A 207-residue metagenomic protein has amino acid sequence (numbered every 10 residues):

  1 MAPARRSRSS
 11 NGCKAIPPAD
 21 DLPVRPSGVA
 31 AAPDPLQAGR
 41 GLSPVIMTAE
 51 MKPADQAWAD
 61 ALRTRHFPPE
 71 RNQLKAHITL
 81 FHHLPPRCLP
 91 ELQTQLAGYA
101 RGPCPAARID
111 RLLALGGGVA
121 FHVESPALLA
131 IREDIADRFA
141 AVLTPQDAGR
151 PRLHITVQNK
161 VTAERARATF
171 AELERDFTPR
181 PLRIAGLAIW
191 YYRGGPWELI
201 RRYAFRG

Functional and structural regions predicted by a protein language model:
A2-A106, S125-R183, P196-G207: Basic, often amphipathic N-terminal segments
I109: Portal/gating segments that form or line small-molecule/metal binding sites
G117-H122: Charge-rich, low-complexity N-terminal segments
